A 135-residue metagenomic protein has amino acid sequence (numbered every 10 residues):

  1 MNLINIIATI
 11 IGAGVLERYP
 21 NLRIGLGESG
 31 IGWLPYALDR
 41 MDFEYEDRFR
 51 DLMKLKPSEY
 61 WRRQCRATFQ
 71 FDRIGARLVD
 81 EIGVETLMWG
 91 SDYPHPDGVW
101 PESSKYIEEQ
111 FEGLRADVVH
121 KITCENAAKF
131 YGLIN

Functional and structural regions predicted by a protein language model:
M1-E59, R73-E85: Histidine/acidic residue-rich metal-binding segments in metalloenzymes
M1-L3, Q64-T68: Short, flexible loop segments at the rims of nucleotide/cofactor-binding pockets, characterized by
A13-G14, L22, G32-W33, L55 (+3 more regions): Mid-to-C-terminal alpha-helical segments outside catalytic/metal-binding sites
